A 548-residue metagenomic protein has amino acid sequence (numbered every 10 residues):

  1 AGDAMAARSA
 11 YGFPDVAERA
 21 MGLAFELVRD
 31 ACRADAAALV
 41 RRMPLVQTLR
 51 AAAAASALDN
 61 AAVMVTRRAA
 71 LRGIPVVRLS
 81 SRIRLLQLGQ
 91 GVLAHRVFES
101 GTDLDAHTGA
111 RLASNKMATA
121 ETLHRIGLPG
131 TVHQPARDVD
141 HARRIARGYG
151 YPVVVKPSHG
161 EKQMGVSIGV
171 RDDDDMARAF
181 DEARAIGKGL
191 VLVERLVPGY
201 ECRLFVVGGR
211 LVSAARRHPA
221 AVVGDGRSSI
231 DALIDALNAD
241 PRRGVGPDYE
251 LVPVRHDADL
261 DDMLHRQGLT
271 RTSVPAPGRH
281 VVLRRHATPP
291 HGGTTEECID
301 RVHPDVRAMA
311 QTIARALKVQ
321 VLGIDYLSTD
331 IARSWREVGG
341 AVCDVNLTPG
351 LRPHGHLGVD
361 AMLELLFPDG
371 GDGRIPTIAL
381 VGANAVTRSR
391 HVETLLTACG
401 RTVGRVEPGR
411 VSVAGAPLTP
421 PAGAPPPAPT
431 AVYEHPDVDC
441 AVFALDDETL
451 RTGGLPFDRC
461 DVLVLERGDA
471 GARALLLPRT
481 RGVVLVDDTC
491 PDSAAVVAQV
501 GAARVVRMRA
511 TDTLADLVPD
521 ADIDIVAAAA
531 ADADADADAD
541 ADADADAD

Functional and structural regions predicted by a protein language model:
A1-T66, A70, R210, H218-D225 (+3 more regions): ATP-dependent carboxylate activation and anion-phosphoryl transfer catalytic cores that bind Mg-ATP to form
R8-G148, E161, R388: Conserved N-proximal alpha/beta basic substrate-recognition cap immediately N-terminal to, or forming the N-lobe
H95-A258: Active-site nucleotide/adenylate-binding loops and adjacent lid/helix of ATP-dependent enzymes
K188, V319, D437-C440: Short, high-confidence coil segments that cap the C-terminus of an alpha-helix and link into the following beta-strand
L233-G293: Extended, charge-rich helix/loop segments that form flexible, surface "patches" used to engage negatively charged
P376-T397: Glycine-rich phosphate-binding P-loop
E393-A530, D548: ATP-dependent carboxylate-amine ligase catalytic core
A530-A547: Long, low-complexity Q/N-rich tracts
